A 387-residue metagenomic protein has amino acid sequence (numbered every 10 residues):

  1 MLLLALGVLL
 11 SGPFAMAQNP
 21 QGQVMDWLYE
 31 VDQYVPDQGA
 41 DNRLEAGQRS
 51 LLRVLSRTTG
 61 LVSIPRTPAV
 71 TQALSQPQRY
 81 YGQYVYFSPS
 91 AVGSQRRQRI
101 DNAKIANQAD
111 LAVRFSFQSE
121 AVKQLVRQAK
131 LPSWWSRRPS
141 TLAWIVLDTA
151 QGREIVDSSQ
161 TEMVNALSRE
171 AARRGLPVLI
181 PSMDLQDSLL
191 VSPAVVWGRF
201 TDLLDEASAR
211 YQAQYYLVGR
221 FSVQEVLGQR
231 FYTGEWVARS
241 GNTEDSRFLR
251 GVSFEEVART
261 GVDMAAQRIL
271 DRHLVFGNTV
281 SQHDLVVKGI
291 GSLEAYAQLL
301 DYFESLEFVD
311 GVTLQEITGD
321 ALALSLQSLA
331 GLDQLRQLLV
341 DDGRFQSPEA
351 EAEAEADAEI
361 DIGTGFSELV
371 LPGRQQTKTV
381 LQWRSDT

Functional and structural regions predicted by a protein language model:
L2-S11: Bacterial N-terminal signal peptides
P13-A17: Sec/Tat signal peptide C-region and signal peptidase I cleavage site
D26-D32, P36, S208-R259, A330-R336 (+1 more regions): Amphipathic beta-strand/beta-sheet edge segments enriched in Tyr/Trp
E30-Q76, R169, L203, S253-A265 (+1 more regions): Short, well-ordered alpha-helical segments
Q48-A73, R137-W197, L299-A323, Q327-L329 (+1 more regions): N-terminal segment of the mature soluble domain
S63-I145, V156-S158, E162: Signal peptide-directed extracytoplasmic domains
R79-G93, I180-S182, V196-L227, E316 (+1 more regions): A short, hydrophobic beta-strand-centered structural micro-motif
E244-F254, A265, H273-L274, T279-T387: C-terminal soluble interaction/assembly domains
